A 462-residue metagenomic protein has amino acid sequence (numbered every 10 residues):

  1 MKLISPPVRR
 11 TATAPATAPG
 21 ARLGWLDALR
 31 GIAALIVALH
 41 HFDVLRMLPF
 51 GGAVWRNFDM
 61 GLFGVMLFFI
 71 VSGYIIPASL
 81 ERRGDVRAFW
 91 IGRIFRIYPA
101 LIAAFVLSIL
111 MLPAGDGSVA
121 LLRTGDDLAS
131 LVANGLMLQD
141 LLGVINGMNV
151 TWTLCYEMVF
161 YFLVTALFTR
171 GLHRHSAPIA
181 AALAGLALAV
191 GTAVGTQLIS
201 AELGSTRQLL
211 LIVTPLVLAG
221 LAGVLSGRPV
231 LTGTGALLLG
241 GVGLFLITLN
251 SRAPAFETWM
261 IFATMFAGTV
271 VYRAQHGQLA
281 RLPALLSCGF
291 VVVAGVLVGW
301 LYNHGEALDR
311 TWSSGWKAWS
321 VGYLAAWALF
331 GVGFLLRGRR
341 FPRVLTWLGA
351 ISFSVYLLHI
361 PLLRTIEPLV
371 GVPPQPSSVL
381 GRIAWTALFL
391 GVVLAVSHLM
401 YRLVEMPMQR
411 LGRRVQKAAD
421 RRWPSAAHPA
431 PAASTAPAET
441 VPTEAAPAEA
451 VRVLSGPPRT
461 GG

Functional and structural regions predicted by a protein language model:
M1-T17, G333-G349, I360-G462: C-terminal "closing" transmembrane helix and its immediate cytosolic amphipathic cap in multi-pass membrane proteins
A21-L80, F95-L101, F105, A325-L329 (+3 more regions): Functionally critical transmembrane alpha-helices in membrane proteins and complexes, commonly lining
L23-G24, A53-V65, V144-Y156, G195-L216 (+4 more regions): Interfacial loop-to-helix transition and helix-capping segments at the boundaries of transmembrane helices
L35-F42, L183-Q197, L238-S251, G289-H304: Aromatic-anchored segments of alpha-helical transmembrane domains
L62, E257-R273, L285-M406: Alpha-helical transmembrane segments of multi-pass integral membrane proteins
L62-M66, S79-S118, G125, S130-A133 (+7 more regions): Transmembrane alpha-helical segments and their boundary/interface "anchor" motifs in multi-pass integral membrane
P77-R83, L112-P113, A166-H175, A219-P229 (+5 more regions): Structural signal for the C-terminal ends of transmembrane alpha-helices and the immediately following loop
I97, L101-F162, G185-S200, W319-F330: Membrane-interface helix-loop-helix regions
